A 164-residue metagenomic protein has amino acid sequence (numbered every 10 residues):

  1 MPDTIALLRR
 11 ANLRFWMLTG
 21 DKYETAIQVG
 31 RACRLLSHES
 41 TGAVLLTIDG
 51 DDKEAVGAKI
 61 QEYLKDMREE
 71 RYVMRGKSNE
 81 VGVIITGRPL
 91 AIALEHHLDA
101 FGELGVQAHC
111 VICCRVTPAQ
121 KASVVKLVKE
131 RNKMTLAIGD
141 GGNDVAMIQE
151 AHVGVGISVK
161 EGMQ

Functional and structural regions predicted by a protein language model:
M1-L127, V145, E150-Q164: Cytosolic catalytic headpieces and adjacent flexible linkers of membrane translocases
V124-G141: Conserved Lys-Pro-Asp/Glu-containing loop-to-beta segment of HAD-superfamily phosphomonoesterases, centered on
